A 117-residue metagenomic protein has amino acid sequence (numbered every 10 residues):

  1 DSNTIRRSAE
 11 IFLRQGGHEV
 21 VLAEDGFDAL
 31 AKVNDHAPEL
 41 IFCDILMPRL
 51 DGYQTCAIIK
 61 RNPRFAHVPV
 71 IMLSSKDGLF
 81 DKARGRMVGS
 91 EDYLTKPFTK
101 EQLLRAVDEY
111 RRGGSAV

Functional and structural regions predicted by a protein language model:
N3-V21, D35, Y110: Two-component/phosphorelay signaling modules centered on CheY-like receiver
H36-F42: Active-site beta3 strand of CheY-like receiver
M47: Receiver (REC) domain active-site loop signature in two-component systems and cognate sites in sensor histidine kinases
F98-D108: C-terminal output helix
